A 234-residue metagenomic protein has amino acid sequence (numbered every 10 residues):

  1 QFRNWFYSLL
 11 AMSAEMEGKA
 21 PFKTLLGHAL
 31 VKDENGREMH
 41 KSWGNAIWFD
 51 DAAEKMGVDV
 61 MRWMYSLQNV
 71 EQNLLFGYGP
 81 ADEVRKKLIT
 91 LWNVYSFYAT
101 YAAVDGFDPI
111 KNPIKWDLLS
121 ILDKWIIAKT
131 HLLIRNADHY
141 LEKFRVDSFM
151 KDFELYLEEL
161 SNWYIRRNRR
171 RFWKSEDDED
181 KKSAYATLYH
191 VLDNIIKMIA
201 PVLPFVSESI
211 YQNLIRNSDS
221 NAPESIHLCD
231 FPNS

Functional and structural regions predicted by a protein language model:
F2-G18: Metal-dependent nuclease catalytic cores in nucleic-acid-processing enzymes, especially RNase H-like/related
W5, G18-L25, M61, Q72-G77 (+2 more regions): Acidic/polar loop patches that form or flank catalytic/metal-binding clefts of enzymes that bind anionic ligands
L9, L25, V60-Q68, W92-Y95 (+4 more regions): Short alpha-helical scaffolding segments that buttress acidic/His motifs in well-ordered protein cores
H28-A29, L91, L160, P204: Residue-level signal for inorganic ion chemistry
L30-W116, R216-A222: Catalytic adenosine-cofactor/nucleotide-binding cores of aminoacyl-tRNA synthetases and other
Y78-V84, R145, D180-L188: Membrane-interfacial loop-to-helix junctions in multi-pass inner-membrane proteins
D105-R135, R166-S234: Acidic, turn-prone loop/beta-hairpin segments
A137, L141-S148: Short helix-adjacent coil turns
